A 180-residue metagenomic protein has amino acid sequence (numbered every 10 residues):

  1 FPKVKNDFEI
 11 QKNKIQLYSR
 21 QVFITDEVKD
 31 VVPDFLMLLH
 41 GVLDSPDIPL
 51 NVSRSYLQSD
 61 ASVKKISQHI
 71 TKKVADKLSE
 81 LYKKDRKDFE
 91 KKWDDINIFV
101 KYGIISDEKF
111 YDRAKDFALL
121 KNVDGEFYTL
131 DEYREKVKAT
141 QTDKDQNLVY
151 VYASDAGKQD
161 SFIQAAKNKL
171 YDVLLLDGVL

Functional and structural regions predicted by a protein language model:
F1-L180: Conserved GHKL (Bergerat-fold) ATPase module
